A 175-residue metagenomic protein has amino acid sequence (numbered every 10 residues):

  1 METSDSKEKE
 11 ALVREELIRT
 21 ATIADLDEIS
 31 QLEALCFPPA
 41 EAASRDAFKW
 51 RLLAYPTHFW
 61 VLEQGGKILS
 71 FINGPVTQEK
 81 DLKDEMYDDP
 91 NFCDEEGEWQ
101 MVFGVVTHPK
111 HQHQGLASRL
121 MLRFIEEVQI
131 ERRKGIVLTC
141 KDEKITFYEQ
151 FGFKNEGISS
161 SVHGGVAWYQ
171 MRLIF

Functional and structural regions predicted by a protein language model:
M1-K9, E79: Acyl-donor-binding surface of acyltransferase catalytic domains
E15-I29: A short beta-loop-alpha structural element at the N-terminal edge of CoA-dependent acyl/N-acetyltransferase catalytic
Q31-S44: Helix-loop element at the rim of GNAT/NAT acetyltransferase active sites that forms part of the acceptor-substrate
F59-E63: Cytosolic beta-strand hydrophobic patch enriched in CBS
K67, F71-V106, Q112, L122 (+1 more regions): Conserved acyl-donor/pantetheine-binding loop and adjacent beta-alpha core of acyl/acetyltransferases and related
T77-E79, V137-T139, E149, K154-Q170: Conserved catalytic-core motifs of GNAT/GCN5-like acyltransferases
G115: Conserved G/P- and acidic residue-centered "switch" motifs that form tight phosphate/ATP-binding loops in soluble
M121, E127-K141: Conserved GNAT acetyl-CoA-binding A-motif
